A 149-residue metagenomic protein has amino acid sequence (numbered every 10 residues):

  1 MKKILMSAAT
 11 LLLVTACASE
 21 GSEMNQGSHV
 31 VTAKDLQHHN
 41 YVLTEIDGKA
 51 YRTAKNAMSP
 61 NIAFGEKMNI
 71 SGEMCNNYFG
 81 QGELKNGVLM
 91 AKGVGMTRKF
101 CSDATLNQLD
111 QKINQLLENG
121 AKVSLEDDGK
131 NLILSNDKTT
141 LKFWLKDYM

Functional and structural regions predicted by a protein language model:
M1-T15: Sec-dependent bacterial lipoprotein signal peptides
C17-F79, E83-M149: Lipid interaction determinants
